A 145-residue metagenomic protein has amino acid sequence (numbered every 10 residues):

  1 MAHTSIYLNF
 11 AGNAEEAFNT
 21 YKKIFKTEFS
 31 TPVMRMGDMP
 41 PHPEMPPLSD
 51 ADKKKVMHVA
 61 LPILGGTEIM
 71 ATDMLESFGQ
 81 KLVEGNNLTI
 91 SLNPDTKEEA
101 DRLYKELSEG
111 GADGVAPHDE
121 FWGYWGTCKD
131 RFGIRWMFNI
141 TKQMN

Functional and structural regions predicted by a protein language model:
A2, K22, T31-R35, A60-I63 (+3 more regions): Vicinal oxygen chelate
L8-G66: Core segments of cupin and vicinal oxygen chelate
